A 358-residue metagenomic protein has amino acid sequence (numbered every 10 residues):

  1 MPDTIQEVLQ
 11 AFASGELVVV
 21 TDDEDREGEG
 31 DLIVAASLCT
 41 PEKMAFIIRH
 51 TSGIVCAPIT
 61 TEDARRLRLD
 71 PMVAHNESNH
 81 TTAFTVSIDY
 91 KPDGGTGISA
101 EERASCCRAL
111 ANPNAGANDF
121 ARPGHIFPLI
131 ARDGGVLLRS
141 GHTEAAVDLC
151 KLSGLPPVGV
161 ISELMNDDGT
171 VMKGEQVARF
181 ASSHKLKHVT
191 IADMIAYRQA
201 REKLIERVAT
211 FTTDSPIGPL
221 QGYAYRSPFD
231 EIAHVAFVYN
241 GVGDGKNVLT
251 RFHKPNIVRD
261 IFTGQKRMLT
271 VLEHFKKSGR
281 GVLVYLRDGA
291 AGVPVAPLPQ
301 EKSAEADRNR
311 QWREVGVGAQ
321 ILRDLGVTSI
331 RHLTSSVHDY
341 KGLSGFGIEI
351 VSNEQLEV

Functional and structural regions predicted by a protein language model:
M1-V358: Catalytic domains of riboflavin
